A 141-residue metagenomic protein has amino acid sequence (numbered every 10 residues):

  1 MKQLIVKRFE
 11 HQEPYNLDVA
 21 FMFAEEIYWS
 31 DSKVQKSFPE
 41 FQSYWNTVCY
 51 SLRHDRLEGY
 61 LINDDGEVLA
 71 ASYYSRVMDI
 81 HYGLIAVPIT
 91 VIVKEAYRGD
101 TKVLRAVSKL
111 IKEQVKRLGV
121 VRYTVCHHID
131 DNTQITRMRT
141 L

Functional and structural regions predicted by a protein language model:
M1-Q42: Short amphipathic alpha-helix that is part of the acyltransferase structural core
Q12-F21, R122, I135-L141: Buried hydrophobic residues that stabilize the cores of well-folded domains
Y15-L17, L69, R98-V103: Short, conserved charged micro-motifs
P39-N46, L104-L110: Well-ordered, non-membrane alpha-helical segments in soluble/globular domains
V48-Y60: A short helix-loop-beta-strand connector motif used in the catalytic cores of GNAT acetyltransferases and, in some
L61, G66-R76: Conserved beta-strand in the GNAT
V77-L84: Short glycine/proline-enriched loop/turn "hinge" motifs that connect secondary-structure elements and lie
L84-R139: Acyl-donor binding region in acyl/amide transferases
